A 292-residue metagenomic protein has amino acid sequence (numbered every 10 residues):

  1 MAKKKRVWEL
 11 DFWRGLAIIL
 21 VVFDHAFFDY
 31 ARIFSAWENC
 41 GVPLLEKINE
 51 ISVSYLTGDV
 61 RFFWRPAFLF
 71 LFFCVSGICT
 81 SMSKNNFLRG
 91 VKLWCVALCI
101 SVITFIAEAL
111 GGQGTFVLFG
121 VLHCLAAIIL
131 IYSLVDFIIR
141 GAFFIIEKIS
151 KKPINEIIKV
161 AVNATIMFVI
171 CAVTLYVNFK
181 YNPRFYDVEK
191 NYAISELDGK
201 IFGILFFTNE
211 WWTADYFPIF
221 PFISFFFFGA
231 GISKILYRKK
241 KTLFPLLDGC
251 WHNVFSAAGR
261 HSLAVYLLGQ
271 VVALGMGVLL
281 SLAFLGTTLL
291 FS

Functional and structural regions predicted by a protein language model:
M1-S292: Alpha-helical transmembrane segments and their immediate juxtamembrane cytosolic regions
